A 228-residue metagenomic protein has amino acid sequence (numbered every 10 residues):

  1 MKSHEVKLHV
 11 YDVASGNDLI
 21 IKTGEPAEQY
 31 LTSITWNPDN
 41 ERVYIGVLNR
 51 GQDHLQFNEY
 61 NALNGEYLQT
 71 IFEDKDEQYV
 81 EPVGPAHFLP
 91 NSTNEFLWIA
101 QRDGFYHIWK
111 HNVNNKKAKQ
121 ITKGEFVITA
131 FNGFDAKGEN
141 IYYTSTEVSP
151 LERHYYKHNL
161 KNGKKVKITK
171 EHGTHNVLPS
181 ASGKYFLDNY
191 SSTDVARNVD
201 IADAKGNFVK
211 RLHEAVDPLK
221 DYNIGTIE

Functional and structural regions predicted by a protein language model:
M1-A118: Beta-propeller domains
E5-K7, Y30-T35, E41-L48, H54-F57 (+5 more regions): Non-catalytic accessory segments flanking enzyme active sites
G51, R102, S149-P150, T193: Short flexible coil/turn linkers enriched for glycine and charged/polar residues that connect secondary-structure
P90-S92, D135-S145: Repeat-blade elements of multi-bladed beta-propeller folds
G124: Structured binding/interaction patches within domain cores
